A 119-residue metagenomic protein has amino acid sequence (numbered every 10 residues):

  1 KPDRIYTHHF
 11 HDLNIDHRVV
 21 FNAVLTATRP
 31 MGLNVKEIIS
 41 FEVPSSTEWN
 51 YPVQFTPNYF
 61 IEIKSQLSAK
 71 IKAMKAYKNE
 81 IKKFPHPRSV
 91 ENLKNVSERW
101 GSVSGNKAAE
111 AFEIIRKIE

Functional and structural regions predicted by a protein language model:
K1-E119: Metal-dependent de-N-acetylase/amidase catalytic core
